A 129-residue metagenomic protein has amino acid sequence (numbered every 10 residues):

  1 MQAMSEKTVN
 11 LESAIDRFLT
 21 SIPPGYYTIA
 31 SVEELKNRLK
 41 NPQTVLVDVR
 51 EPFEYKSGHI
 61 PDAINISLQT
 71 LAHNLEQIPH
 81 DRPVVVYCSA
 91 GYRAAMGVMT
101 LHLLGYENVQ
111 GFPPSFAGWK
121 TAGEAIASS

Functional and structural regions predicted by a protein language model:
M1-V45, P52-S57: Flexible, polar/low-complexity N-terminal or interdomain linker segments that lie immediately upstream of folded
I29, L46, A63-N65, V109-G111: Conserved beta-strand scaffold positions in the cores of enzyme catalytic domains, especially in NTP/NDP-utilizing
L39, H59, L75, G123: Short, flexible helix/strand-to-coil boundary loops that buttress conserved ligand/catalytic motifs in alpha/beta
E51, T70: Short, glycine/acidic-enriched loop or turn micro-motifs at the edges of active sites
Y55-P61, I78, W119: Short loop/helix-cap segments at secondary-structure boundaries that form the rim of catalytic
I66, A72-T121: Catalytic cysteine-centered active loop of the rhodanese-like fold, especially the PTP/DSP P-loop
E124-S129: Active-site neighborhoods of enzymes that stabilize oxyanions during catalysis
